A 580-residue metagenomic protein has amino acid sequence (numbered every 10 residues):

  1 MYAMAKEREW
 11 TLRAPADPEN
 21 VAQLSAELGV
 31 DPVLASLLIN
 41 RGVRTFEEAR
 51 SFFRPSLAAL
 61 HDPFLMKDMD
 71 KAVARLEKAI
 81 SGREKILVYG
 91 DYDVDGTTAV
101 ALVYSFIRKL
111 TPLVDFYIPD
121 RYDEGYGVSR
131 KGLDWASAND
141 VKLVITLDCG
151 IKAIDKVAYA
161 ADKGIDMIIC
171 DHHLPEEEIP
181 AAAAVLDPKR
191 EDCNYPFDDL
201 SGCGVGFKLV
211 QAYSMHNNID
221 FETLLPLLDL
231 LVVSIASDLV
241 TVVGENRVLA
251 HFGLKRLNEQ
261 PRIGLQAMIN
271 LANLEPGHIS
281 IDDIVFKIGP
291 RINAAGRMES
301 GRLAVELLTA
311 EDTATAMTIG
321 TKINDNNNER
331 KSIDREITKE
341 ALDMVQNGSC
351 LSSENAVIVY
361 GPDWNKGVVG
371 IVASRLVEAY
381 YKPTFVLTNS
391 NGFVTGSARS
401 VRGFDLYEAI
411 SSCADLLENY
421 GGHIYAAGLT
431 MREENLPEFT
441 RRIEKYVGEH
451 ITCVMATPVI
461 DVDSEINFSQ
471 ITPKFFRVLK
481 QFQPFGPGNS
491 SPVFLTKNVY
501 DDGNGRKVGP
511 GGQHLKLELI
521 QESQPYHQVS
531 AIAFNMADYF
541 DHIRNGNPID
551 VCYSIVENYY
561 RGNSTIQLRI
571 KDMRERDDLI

Functional and structural regions predicted by a protein language model:
M1-G82, V233, K287-D325: Cofactor-/ligand-binding subdomain signature composed of acidic, glycine-rich, tryptophan-containing flexible loops
L38, D91-D93, I145, D171 (+7 more regions): Divalent metal-coordination and catalytic microenvironments
A49-L60, E84, K109-I118, P188 (+5 more regions): Gly-rich Lys/Arg/Thr-decorated short loops/hinges at beta-loop-alpha junctions or inter-strand turns that position
K67-I179, V185-D187, E336, E340 (+2 more regions): N-terminal small/polar loop signature for handling phosphorylated ligands or for N-terminal nucleophile
V103, R108, L113, R247-M344 (+3 more regions): Acidic, two-metal ion nucleic-acid-processing modules in DNA metabolism proteins
A138-V141, C149, I154-R297, G301-L307 (+4 more regions): Functional cores that coordinate and move charged inorganic groups
N347-A373: Flexible, glycine/threonine-enriched loop-and-boundary segments that flank and lead into catalytic domains of large
F385-S400: Short glycine-cluster motifs
